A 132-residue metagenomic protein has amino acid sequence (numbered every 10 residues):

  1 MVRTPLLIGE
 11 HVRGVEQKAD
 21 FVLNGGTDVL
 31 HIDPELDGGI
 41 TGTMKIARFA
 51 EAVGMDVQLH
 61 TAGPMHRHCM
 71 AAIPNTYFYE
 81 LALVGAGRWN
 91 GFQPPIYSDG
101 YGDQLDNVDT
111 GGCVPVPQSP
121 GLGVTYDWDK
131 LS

Functional and structural regions predicted by a protein language model:
M1-T61: Catalytic core of soluble alpha/beta enzymes
G63-S132: Flexible C-terminal active-site loop/helix
